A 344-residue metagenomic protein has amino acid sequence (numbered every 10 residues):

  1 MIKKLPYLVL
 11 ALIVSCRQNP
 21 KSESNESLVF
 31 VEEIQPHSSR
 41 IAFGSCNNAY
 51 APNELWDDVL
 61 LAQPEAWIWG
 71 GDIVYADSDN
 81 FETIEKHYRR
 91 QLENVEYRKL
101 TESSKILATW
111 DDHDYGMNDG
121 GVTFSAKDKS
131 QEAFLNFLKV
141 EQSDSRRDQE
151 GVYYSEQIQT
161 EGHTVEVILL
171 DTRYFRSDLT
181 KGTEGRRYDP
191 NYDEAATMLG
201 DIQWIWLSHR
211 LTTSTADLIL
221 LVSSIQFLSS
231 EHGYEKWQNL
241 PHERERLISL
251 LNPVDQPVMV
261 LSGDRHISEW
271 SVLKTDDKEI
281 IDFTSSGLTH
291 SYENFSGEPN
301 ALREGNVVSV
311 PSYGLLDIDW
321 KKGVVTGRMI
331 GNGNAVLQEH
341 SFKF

Functional and structural regions predicted by a protein language model:
I2-L8: Sec-dependent signal peptide recognition, specifically the positively charged N-region followed immediately by
V14-S15: C-terminal motif of bacterial Sec signal peptides marking the signal peptidase cleavage site
Q18-F344: Metal-dependent phosphoester/phosphodiester hydrolase catalytic core
